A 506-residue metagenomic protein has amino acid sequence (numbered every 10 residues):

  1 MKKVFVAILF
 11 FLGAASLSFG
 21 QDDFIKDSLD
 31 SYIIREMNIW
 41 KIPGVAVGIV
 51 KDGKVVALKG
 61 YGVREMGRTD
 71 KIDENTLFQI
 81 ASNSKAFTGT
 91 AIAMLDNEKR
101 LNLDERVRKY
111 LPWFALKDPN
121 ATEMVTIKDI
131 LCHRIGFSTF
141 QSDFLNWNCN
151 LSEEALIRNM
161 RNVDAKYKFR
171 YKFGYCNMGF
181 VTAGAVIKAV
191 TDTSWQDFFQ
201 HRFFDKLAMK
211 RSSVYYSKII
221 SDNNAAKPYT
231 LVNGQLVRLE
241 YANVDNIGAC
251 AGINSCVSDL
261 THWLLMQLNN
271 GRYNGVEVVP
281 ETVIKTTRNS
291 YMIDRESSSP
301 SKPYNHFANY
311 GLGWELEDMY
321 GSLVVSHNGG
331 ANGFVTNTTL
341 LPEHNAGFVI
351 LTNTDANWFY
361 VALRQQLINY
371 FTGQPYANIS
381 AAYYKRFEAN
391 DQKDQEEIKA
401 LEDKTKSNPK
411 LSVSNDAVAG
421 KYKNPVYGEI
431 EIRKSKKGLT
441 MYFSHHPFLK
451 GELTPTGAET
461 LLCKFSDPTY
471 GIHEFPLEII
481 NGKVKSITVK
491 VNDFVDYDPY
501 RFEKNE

Functional and structural regions predicted by a protein language model:
M1-F24: Bacterial Sec-dependent N-terminal signal peptides
Q21, I25, L29, T76 (+8 more regions): Residue-level signature of the cytosolic catalytic core of signaling kinases
Q21-K59, K188-H201, D205, R238-E506: Catalytic loop of the DD-peptidase/beta-lactamase superfamily, centered on the K-T-G motif and neighboring
D22-I80, R100-N102, K109-Y110, L116-K117 (+2 more regions): Short, conserved catalytic-motif segment at the N-terminal edge
D30, G44, M66, Q79-N83 (+5 more regions): Active-site helix/loop module of the DD-peptidase/beta-lactamase fold, centered on the serine-lysine SxxK catalytic
I34, K54, R108, I135-G136 (+5 more regions): Amphipathic, well-packed alpha-helical segments that form the structural scaffold of globular domains
T88: Active/ligand-binding-proximal structured segments within catalytic/core domains that scaffold catalytic residues
V125, Q141-S221, N233-L265, Y273-V279 (+1 more regions): Catalytic-site signature segments of enzymes, centered on catalytic residues
